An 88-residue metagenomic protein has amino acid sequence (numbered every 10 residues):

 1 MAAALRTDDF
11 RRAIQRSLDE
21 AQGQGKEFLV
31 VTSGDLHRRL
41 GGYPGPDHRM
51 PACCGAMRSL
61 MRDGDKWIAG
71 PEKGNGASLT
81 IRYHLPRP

Functional and structural regions predicted by a protein language model:
M1-R12, L85: Intrinsically disordered, low-complexity serine/threonine- and proline-rich regulatory segments
A3, I14-R16, A21, R38 (+1 more regions): Sparse, context-dependent recognition of short Cys/His-centered cofactor- or disulfide-binding micro-motifs
D8-V30: Positively charged, polyanion-binding regions of nucleic-acid-associated proteins
Q24-P44: Short glycine-rich, basic-tinged beta-strand/loop micro-motifs
R38-P88: Nucleic acid-binding interface residues in structured DNA/RNA-binding domains, emphasizing the DNA-engaging scaffolds
